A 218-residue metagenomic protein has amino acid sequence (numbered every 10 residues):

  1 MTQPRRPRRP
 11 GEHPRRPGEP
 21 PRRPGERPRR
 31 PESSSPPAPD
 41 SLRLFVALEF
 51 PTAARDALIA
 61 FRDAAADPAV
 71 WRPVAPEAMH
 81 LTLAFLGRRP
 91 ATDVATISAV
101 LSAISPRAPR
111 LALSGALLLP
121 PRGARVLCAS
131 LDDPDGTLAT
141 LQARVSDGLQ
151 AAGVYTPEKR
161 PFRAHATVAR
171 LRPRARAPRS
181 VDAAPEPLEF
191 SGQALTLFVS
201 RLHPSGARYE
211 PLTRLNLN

Functional and structural regions predicted by a protein language model:
T2-P17, P21-N218: Histidine-dependent nucleotide/RNA phosphoesterase domain, centered on the 2H-phosphoesterase fold with its duplicated
